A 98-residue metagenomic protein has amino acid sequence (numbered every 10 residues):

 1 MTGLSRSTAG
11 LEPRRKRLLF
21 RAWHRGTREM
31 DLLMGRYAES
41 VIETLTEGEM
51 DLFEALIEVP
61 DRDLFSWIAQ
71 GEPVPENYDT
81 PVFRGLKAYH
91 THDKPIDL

Functional and structural regions predicted by a protein language model:
T2-L98: Positively charged, polar, low-complexity stretches
